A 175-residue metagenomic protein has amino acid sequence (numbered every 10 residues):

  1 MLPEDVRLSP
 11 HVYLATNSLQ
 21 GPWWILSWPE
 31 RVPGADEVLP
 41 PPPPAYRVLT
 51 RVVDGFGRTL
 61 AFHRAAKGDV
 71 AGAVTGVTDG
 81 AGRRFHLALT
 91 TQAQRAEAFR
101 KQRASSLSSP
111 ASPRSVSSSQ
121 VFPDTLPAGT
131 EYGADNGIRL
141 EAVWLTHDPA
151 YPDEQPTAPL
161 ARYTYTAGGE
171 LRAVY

Functional and structural regions predicted by a protein language model:
M1-Y175: Surface-exposed recognition patches
